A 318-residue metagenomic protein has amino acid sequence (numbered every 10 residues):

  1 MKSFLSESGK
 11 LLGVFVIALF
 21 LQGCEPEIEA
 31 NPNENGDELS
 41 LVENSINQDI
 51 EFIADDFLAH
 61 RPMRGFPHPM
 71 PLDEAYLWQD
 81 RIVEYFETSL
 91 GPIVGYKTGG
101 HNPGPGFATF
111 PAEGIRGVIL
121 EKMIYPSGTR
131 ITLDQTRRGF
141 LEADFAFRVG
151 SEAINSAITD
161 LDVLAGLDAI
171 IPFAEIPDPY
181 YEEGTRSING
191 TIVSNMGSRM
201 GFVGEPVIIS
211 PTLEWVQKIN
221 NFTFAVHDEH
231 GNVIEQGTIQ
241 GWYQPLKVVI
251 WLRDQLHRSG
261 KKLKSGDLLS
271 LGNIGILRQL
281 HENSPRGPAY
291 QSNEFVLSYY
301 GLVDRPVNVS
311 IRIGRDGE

Functional and structural regions predicted by a protein language model:
M1-L12: Bacterial N-terminal signal peptides that target proteins for export
G13-I17: Hydrophobic helical h-region of N-terminal Sec-dependent signal peptides in bacterial secretory/periplasmic proteins
F20-G23: C-terminal motif of bacterial Sec signal peptides marking the signal peptidase cleavage site
E25-E27: Bacterial signal peptide processing site
L41-Q244, V249, R278-E282, P306-S310 (+1 more regions): Catalytic-core "active-site belt" of small-molecule-metabolizing enzymes, emphasizing His/Asp/Glu-rich regions
R81, L268, I274, E294-V296: Residue-level marker of beta-strand positions
L263-I276, L280: Conserved metal-binding segment of the jelly-roll/cupin
G266, N283, Y290-S292: Loop/turn positions that initiate beta-strands
